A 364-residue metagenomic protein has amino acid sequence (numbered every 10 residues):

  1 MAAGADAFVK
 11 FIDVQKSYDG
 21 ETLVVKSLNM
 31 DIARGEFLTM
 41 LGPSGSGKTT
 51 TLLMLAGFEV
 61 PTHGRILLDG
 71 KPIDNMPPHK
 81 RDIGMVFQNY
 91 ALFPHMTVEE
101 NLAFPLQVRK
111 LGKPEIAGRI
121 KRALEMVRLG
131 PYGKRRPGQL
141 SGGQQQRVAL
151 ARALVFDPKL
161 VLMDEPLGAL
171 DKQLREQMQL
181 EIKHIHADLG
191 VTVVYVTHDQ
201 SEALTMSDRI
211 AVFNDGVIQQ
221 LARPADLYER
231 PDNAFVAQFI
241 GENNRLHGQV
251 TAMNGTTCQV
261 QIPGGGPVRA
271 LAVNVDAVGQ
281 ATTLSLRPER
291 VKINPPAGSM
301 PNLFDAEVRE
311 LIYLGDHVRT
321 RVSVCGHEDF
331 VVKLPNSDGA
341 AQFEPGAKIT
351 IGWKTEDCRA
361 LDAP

Functional and structural regions predicted by a protein language model:
F37, P78-Q238: ABC ATPase nucleotide-binding domains
L41-P43: The feature captures the beta-strand-to-loop junction immediately N-terminal to the Walker
A56: Helix-to-loop junction immediately C-terminal to a conserved catalytic motif
T62-R65, E115, D215, H247: Conserved coupling/switch loops of ABC nucleotide-binding domains, chiefly the family-specific signature
G64-P72: Conserved ABC transporter NBD signature motif
N243, M253-P364: Non-catalytic connector elements of ABC transporters
